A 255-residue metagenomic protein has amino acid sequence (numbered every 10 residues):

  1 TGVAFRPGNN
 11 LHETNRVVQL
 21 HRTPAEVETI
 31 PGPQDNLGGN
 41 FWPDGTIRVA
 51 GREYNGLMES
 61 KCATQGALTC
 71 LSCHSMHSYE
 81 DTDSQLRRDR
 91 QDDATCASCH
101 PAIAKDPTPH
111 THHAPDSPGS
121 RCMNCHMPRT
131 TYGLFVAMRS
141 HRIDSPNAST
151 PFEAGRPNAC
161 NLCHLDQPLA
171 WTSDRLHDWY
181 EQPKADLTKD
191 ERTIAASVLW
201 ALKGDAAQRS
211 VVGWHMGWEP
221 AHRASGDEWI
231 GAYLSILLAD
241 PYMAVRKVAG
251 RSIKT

Functional and structural regions predicted by a protein language model:
T1-A224: Primarily the internal scaffold of c-type cytochrome electron-transfer domains, especially repeated/multiheme c-type
A196-A201, Y233-P241: Alpha-solenoid HEAT/Armadillo-like helical repeat scaffolds in large eukaryotic proteins
D205-A207, P241-A244: Alpha-helix N-cap/helix-start positions at coil->helix boundaries
H215-W218, R251-T255: Core register positions within helices of long alpha-helical scaffolds
D227-A232: HEAT/HEAT-like alpha-solenoid repeats
V245-R251: C-terminal, charged low-complexity interaction regions
